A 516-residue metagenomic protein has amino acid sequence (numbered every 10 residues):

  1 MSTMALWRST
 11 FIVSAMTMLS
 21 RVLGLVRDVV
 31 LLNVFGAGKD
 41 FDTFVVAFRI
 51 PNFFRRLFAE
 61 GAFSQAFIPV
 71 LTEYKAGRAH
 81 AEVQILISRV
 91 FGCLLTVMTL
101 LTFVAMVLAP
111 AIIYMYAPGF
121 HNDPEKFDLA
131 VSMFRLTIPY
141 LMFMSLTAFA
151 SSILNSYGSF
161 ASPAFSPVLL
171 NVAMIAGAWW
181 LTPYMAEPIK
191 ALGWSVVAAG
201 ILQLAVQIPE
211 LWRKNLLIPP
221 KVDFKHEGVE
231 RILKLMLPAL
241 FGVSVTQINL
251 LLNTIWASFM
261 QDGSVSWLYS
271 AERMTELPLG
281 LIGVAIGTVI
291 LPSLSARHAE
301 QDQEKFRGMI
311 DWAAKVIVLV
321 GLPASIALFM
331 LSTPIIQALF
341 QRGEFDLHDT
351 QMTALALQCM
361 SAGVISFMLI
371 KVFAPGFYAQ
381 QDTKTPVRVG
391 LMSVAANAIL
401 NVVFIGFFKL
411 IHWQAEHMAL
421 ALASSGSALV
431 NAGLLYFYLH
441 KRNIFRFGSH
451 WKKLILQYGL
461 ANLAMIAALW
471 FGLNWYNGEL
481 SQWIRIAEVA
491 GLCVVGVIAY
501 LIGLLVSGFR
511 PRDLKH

Functional and structural regions predicted by a protein language model:
M1-H516: Membrane-embedded alpha-helical bundles of multi-pass transporters/translocases, especially carrier/permease families
